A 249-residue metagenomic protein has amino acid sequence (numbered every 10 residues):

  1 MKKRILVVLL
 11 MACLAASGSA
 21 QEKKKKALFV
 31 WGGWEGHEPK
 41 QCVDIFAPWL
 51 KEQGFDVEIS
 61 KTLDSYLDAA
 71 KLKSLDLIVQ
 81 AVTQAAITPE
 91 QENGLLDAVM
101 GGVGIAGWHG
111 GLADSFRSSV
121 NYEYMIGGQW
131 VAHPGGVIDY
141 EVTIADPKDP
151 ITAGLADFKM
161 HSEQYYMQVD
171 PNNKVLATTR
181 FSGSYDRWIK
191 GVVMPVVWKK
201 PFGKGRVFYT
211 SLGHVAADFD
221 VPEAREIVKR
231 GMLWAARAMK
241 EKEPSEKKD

Functional and structural regions predicted by a protein language model:
M1-R4: Positively charged n-region of N-terminal signal peptides that target proteins for export
L10-G18: Hydrophobic h-region of N-terminal signal peptides that target proteins for export in Gram-negative bacteria
Q21-F29, P48, E52-F55, A70 (+2 more regions): Extracellular ligand-binding/catalytic regions of CAZymes and related secreted enzymes and adhesion modules
Q21-V30, W34-A113: Helical hinge/lid and interdomain linker segments adjacent to catalytic or ligand-binding clefts that mediate domain
L50-K51, S74, V131-G203: Catalytic beta-strand/loop cores that center a nucleophilic Ser/Cys/Thr and support acyl-enzyme chemistry
A85-G154: A glycine-rich, often tryptophan-bearing local segment used as a flexible ligand/cofactor-contacting loop or short
G104-A106, L176, F208: Structural detector of well-ordered beta-strand residues that form the stable sheet scaffold of enzyme domains
N121-Q129, F158-H161, Y166-N173, G213 (+1 more regions): Oxidoreductase and adenylate-handling cofactor-binding alpha/beta cores
